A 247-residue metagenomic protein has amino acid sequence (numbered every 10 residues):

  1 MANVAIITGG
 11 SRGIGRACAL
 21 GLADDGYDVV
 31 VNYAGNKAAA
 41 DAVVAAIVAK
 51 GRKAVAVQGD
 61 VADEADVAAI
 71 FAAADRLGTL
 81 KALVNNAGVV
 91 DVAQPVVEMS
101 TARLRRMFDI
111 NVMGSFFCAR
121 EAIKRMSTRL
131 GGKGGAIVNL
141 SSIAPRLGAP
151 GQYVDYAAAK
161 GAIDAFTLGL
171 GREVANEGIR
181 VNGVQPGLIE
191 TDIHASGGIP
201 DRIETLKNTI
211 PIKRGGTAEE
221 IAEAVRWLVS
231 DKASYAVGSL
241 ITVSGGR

Functional and structural regions predicted by a protein language model:
S11-R12: Conserved glycine-rich cofactor-binding loop
K37, Q58-A69, T101: The beta1-alpha1 cofactor-binding region of Rossmann-like NAD(H)/NADP(H)-dependent oxidoreductases
A69-A73, Q94-E98, A102-D109, D201 (+1 more regions): Active-site Tyr-X3-Lys motif and surrounding loop/helix of classical short-chain dehydrogenase/reductase
V90, G132, V138-A162, T167-N176: Catalytic loop of short-chain dehydrogenase/reductase
V97-F116, V138, I163, I212: Catalytic Tyr-X3-Lys loop
I110-G131, G171-R172, N176, S230: Amphipathic alpha-helical dimer-interface segment in Rossmann-like NAD(P)H-dependent oxidoreductases
A175, R180, A236-G238: Short, small/polar-rich loop/turn modules that mediate ligand/substrate recognition or access, typified
R214-V243: C-terminal substrate-recognition "lid" of short-chain dehydrogenase/reductases
